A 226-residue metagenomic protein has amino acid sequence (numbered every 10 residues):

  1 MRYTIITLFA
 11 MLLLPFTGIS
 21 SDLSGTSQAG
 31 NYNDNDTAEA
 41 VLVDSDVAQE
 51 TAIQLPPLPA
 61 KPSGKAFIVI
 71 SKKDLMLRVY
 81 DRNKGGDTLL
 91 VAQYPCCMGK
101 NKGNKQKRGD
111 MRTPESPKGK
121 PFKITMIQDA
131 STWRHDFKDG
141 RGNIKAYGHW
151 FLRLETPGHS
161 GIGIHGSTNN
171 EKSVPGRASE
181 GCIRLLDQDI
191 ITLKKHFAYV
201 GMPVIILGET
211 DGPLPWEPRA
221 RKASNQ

Functional and structural regions predicted by a protein language model:
M1-T4: Positively charged n-region of N-terminal signal peptides that target proteins for export
T7-P15: Bacterial N-terminal signal peptides
G18-I19: Sec/Tat signal peptide C-region and signal peptidase I cleavage site
G25-D110, I206-Q226: Intrinsically disordered, low-complexity, Pro/Ser/Thr/Asn/Gly/Ala-rich spacer/linker segments adjacent to signal
P56-L58, S63, R112, Q128-Q226: Exported/periplasmic cell-wall-interacting domains
A66, L75, F122, W150 (+1 more regions): Residue-level detector of short, conserved catalytic/binding motifs and their immediate flanks
A92-Y94, K118-K123, S160-I162: Short beta-strand segments
N104-I127, C182-L185: Short, surface-exposed secondary-structure junctions/capping segments
